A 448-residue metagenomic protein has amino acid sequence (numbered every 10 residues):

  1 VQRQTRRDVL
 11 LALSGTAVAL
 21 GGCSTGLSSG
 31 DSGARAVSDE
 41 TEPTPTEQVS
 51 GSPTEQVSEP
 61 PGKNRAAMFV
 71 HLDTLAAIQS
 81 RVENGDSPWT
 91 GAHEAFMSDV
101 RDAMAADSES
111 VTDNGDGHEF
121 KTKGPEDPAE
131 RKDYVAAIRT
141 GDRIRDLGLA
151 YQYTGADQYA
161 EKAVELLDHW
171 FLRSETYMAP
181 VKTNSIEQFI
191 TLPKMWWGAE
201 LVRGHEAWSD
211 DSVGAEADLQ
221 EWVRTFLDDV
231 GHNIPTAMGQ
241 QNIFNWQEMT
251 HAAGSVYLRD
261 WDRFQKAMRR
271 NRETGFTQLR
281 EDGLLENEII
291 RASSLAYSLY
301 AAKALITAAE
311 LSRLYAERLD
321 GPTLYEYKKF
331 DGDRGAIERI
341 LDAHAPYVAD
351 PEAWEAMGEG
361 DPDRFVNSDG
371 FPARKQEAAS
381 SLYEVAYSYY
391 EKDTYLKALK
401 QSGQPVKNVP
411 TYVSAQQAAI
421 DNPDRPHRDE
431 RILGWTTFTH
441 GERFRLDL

Functional and structural regions predicted by a protein language model:
V1-Q4, A17: Secretory targeting signals
D8-G26: N-terminal export signals
S14-A17, V57-A237, N245, R269-R272 (+2 more regions): Extracellular glycan-targeting catalytic surfaces
C23-N64: C-terminal segment of N-terminal export signals and the immediately downstream linker at the start of the mature
